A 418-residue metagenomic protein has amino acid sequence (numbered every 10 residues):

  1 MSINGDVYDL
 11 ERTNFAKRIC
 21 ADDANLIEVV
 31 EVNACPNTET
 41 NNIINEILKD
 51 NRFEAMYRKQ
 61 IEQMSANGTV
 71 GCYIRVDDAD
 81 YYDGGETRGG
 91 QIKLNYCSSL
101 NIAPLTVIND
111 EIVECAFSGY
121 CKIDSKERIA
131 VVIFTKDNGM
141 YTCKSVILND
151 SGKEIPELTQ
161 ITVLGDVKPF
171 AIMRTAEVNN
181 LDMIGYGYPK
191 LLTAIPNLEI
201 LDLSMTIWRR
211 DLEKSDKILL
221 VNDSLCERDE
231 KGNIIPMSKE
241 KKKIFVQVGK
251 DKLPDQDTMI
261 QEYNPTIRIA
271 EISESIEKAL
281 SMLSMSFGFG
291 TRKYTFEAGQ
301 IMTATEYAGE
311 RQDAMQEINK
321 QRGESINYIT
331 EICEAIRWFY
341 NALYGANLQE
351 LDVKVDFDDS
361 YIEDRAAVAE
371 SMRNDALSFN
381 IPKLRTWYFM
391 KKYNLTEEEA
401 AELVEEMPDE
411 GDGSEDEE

Functional and structural regions predicted by a protein language model:
M1-N101, V107, E418: Extended, helix-rich architectural segments
K59-I61, I74-V76, E213-V221, K293-A298 (+3 more regions): Short coil/turn segments at secondary-structure boundaries
G71-Y188: Extended, regular secondary-structure scaffolds
Q160-G309, D313, A346, L351-D352 (+2 more regions): Extended, charged amphipathic alpha-helical segments
G309-E324: Glycine-rich and small/hydrophobic secondary-structure elements
N319, S360-K391: Periodic self-assembly scaffolds
E334-N347: Substrate-recognition/cap regions that form aromatic- and gly/pro-loop-enriched pockets for small-molecule ligands
L403-E418: Extended, compositionally biased alpha-helical segments that mediate assembly or anchoring
